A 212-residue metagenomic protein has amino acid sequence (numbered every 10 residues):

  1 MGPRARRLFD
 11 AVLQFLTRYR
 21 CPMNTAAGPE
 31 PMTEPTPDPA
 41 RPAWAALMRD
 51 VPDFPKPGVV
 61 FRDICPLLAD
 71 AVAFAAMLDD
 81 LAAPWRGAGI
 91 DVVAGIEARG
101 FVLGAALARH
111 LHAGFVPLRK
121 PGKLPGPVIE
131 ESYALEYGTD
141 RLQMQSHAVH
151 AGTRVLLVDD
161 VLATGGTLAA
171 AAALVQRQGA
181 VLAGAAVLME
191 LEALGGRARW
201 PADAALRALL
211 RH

Functional and structural regions predicted by a protein language model:
M1-D10: Extreme N-terminal basic, low-complexity initiation segments that serve as generic localization/processing leaders
N24-I90: Active-site-facing substrate-recognition patch
N24-R41, A46, A169-H212: PRPP-dependent phosphoribosyltransferase catalytic core
I90-E97: Short glycine-rich phosphate-binding loop at a beta-alpha junction
V102-L111, A170-A172: Short Gly/Thr/Asp-enriched flexible loops that form oxyanion-binding sites at enzyme active sites
A113-V155: Short, glycine/charge-rich flexible loops or terminal/linker lids adjacent to PRPP-binding catalytic cores
D160, G165: Conserved G/P- and acidic residue-centered "switch" motifs that form tight phosphate/ATP-binding loops in soluble
